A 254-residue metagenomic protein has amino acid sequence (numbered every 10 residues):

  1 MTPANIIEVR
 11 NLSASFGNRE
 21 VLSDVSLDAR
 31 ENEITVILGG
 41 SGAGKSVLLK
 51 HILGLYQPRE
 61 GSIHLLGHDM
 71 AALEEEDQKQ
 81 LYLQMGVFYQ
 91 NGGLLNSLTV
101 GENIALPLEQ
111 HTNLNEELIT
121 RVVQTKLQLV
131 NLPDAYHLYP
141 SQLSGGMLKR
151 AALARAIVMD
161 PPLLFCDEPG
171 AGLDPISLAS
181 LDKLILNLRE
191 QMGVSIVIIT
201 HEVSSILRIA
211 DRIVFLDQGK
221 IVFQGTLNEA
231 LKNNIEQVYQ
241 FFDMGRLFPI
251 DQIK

Functional and structural regions predicted by a protein language model:
L53: Helix-to-loop junction immediately C-terminal to a conserved catalytic motif
D69, E116-D134: Conserved ABC ATPase "signature" region
L98-L106: Short coil-to-helix segment of the ABC ATPase nucleotide-binding domain corresponding to the Q-loop/switch region
Y139-L143, M147: Conserved ABC ATPase signature
V158-P162: A short, proline-enriched helix->beta-strand linker immediately N-terminal to the Walker B motif in ABC-type P-loop
L164-D167: Catalytic Walker B motif of ABC-type/P-loop ATPase nucleotide-binding domains
